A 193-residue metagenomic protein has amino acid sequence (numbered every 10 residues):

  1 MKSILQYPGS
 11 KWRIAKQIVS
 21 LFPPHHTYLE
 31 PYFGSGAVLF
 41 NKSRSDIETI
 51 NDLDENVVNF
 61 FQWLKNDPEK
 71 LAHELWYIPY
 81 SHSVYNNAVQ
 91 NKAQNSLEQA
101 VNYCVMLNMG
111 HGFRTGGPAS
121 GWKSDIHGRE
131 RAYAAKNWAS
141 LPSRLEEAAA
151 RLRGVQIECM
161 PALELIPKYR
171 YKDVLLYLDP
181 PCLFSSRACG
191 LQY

Functional and structural regions predicted by a protein language model:
M1-I14, L21, K65-Y177, P181-L191: SAM-dependent nucleic-acid methyltransferase catalytic core
M1-Y32, A37-V38, S43: S-adenosyl-L-methionine
L39-R44, P167-Y171: Short loop/helix-cap segments at secondary-structure boundaries that form the rim of catalytic
I47-T49: Short beta-strand element of Class I
D54: Conserved SAM/SAH-binding beta-strand->alpha-helix loop
V58: Short alpha-helix immediately C-terminal to the canonical SAM-binding loop
F61: Conserved SAM-binding loop
